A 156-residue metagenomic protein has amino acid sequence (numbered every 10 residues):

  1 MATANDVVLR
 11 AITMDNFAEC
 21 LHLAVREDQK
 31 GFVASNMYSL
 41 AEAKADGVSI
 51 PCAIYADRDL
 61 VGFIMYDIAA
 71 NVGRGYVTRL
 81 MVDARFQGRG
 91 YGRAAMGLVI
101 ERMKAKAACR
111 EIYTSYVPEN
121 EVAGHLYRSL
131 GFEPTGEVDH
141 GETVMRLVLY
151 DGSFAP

Functional and structural regions predicted by a protein language model:
A2, T143-P156: Terminal substrate-recognition subdomain of acyl/acetyltransferases
D6-T78, D83-R85, M96, R102 (+3 more regions): Acetyl-CoA-dependent GNAT
R93, P118-G136: Conserved active-site alpha-helix within GNAT-family acetyltransferase domains
M103-S115: Conserved GNAT acetyl-CoA-binding A-motif
Y113-G124, H140-E142, Y150: Conserved beta-strand-loop-alpha-helix junction that forms the acyl-donor binding cleft
